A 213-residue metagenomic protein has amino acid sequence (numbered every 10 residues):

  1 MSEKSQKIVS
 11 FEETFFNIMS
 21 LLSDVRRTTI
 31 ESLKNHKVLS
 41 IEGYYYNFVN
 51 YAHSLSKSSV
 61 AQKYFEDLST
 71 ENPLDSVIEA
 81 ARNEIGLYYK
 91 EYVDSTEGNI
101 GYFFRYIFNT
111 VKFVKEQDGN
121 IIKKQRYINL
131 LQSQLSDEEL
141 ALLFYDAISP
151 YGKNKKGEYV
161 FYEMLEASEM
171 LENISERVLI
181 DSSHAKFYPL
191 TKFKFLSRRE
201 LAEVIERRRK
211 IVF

Functional and structural regions predicted by a protein language model:
E3-F213: Intrinsically disordered, low-complexity polar regions and short flexible loop motifs
